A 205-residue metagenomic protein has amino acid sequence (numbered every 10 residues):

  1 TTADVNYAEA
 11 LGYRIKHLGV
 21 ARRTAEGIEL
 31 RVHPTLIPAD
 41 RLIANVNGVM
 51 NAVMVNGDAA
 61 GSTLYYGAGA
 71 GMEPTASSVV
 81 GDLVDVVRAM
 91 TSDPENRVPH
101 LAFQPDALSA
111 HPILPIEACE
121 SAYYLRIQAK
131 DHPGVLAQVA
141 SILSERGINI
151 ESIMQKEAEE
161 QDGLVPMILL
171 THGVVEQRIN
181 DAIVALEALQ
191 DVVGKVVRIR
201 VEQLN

Functional and structural regions predicted by a protein language model:
T1-N45, M50-A52: Substrate-binding/catalytic subdomain of NAD(P)-dependent oxidoreductase enzymes
A21, N56-D58, Q128: A generic structural motif
A39, T63-P74: Glycine-rich phosphate/pyrophosphate-binding beta-alpha loops
I43-N47, V55, P115-E117, E159: Replace "in large, NTP-powered and nucleic-acid-processing enzymes" with "in large, NTP-powered factors and other
N47-V49, A70-P74, V80: Extended active-site and interfacial segments that coordinate phosphate-rich ligands in large catalytic machineries
G48-M50, D58-A60, A118-A122: Short gly/pro-enriched beta-turn/loop segments at secondary-structure junctions
V55-Y66, V80: An anion-binding loop in the catalytic cleft
S78, L83, V87-N205: A conserved regulatory-domain signal marking ACT and ACT-like small-molecule sensing domains and adjacent regulatory
